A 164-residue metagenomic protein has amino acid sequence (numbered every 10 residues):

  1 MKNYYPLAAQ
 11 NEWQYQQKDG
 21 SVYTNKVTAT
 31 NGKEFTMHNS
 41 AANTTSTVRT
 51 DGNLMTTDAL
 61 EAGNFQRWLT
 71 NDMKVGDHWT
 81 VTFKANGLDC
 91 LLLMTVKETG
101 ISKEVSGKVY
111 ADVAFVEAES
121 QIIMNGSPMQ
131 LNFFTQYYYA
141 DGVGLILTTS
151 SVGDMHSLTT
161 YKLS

Functional and structural regions predicted by a protein language model:
M1-S164: Conserved functional acidic sites
